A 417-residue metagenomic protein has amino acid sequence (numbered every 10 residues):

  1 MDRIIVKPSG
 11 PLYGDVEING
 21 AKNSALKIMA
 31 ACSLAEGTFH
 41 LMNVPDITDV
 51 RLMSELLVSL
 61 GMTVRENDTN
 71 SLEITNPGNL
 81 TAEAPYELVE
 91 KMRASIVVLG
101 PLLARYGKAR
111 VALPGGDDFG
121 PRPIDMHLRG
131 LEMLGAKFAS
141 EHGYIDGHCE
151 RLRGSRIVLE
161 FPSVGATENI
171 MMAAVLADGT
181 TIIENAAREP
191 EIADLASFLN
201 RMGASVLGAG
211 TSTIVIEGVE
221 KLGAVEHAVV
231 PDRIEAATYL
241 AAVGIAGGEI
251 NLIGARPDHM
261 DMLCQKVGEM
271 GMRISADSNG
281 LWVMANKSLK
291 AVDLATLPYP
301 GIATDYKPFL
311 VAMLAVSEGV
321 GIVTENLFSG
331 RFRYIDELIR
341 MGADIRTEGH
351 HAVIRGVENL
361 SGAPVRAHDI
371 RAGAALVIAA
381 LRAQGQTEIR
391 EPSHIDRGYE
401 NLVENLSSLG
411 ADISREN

Functional and structural regions predicted by a protein language model:
M1-N417: Short, structured segments at the rim of ligand-binding sites
